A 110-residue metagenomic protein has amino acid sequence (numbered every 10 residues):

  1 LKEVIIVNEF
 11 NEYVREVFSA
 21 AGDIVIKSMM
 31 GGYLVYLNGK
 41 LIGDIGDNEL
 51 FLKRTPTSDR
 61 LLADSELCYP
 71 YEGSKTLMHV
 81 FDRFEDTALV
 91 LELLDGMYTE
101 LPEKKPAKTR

Functional and structural regions predicted by a protein language model:
L1-R110: Charge-dense, helix-prone N-terminal extensions
